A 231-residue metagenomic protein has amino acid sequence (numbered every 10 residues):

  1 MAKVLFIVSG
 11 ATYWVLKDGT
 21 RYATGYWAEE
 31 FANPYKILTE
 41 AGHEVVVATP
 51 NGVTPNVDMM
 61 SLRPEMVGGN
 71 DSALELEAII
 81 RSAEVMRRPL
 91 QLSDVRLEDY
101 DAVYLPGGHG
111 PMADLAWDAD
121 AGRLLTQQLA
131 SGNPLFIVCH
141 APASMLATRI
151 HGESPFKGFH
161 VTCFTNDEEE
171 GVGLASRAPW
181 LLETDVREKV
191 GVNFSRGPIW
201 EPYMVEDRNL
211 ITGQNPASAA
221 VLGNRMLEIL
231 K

Functional and structural regions predicted by a protein language model:
M1-S131, L135, A143-K231: Extended, subdomain-level signal for the structured scaffold at the beginning of enzyme domains
C139: Catalytic, metal-anchored helix/loop core of enzyme active sites in primary metabolism
